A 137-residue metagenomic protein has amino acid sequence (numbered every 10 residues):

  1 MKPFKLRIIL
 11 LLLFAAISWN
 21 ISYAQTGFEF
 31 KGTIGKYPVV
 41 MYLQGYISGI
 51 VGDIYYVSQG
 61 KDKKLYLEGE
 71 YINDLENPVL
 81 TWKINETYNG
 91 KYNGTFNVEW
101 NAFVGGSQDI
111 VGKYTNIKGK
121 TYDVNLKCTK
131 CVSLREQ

Functional and structural regions predicted by a protein language model:
M1-G27: Bacterial Sec-dependent N-terminal signal peptides
Q25-Q137: Central antiparallel beta-sheet cores of small beta-barrel/beta-sandwich binding domains
